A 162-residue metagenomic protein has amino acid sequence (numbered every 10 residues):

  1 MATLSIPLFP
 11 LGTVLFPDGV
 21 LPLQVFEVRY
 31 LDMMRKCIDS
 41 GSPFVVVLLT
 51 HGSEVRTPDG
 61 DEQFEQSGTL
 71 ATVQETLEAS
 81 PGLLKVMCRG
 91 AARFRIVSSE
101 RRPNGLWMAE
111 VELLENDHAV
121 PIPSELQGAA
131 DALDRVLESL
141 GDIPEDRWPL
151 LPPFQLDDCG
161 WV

Functional and structural regions predicted by a protein language model:
M1-V162: N-terminal low-complexity, acidic/polar interaction/targeting segments
